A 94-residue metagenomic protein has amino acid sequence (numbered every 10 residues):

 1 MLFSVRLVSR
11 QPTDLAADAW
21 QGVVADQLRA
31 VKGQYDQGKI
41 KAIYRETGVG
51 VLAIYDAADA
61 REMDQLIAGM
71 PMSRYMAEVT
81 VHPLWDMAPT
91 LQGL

Functional and structural regions predicted by a protein language model:
M1-L94: Conserved, structured core segments of small domains
